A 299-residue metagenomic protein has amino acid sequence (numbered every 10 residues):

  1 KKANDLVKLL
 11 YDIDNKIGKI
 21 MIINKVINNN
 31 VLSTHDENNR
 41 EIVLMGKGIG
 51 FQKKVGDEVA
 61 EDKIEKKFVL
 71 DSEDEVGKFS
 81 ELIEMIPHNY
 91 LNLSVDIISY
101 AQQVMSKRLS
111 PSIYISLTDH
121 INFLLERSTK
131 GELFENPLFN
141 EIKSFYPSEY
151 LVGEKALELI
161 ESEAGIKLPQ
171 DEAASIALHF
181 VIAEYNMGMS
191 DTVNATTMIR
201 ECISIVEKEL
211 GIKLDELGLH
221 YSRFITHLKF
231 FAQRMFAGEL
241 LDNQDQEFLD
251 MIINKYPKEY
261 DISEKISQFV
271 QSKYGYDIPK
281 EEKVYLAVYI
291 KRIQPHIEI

Functional and structural regions predicted by a protein language model:
K1-I20: Short, Lys/Arg-enriched N-terminal segments with co-localized hydrophobic residues within the first ~10-30 amino acids
I17-I299: A cross-family "folded-core" feature that marks the main globular domain of proteins
